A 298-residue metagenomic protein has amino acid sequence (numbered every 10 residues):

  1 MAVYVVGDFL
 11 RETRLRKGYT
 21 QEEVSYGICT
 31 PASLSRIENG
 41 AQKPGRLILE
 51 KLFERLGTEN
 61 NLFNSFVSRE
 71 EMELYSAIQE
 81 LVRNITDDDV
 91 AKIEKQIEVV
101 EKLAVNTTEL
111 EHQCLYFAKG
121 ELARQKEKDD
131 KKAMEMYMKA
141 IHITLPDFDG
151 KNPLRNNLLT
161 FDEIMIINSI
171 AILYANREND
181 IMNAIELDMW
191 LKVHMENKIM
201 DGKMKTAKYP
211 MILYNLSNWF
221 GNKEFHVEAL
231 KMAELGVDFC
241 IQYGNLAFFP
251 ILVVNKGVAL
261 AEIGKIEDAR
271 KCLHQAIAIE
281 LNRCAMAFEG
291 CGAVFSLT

Functional and structural regions predicted by a protein language model:
M1-R16: A short, Lys/Arg-rich alpha-helix, primarily the initiator
R16-R36: Short alpha-helical DNA-recognition segment
K17, D87, K126-E127, R177-E178 (+2 more regions): Structural motif corresponding to the intra-repeat A-B loop/turn of tetratricopeptide repeats
C29, S68-R69, T107, L158 (+3 more regions): Structural signature of alpha-solenoid helical repeat scaffolds
L47-L62: DNA major-groove recognition helix of helix-turn-helix/homeodomain DNA-binding modules
E73, E111, R155-M165, N183 (+6 more regions): Structural signature of alpha-solenoid helical repeat junctions
Q79, E111-C114, A118, D162 (+5 more regions): "A position-specific structural signal for the A-helix of alpha-solenoid helical repeats
I97-A104, M138-G150, M189-M200, E234-N245 (+2 more regions): Amphipathic alpha-helical segments of tetratricopeptide repeats
